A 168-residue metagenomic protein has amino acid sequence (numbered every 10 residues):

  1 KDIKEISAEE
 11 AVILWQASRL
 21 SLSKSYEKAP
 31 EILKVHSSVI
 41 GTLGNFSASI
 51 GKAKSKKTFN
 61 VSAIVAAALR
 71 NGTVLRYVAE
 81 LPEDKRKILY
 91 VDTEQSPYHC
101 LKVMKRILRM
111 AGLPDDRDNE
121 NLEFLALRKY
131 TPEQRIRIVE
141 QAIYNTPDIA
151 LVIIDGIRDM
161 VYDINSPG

Functional and structural regions predicted by a protein language model:
D2-I107, P114: The Walker A/P-loop phosphate-binding site
P82-G168: Conserved inter-motif catalytic segment of the P-loop NTP-binding fold
